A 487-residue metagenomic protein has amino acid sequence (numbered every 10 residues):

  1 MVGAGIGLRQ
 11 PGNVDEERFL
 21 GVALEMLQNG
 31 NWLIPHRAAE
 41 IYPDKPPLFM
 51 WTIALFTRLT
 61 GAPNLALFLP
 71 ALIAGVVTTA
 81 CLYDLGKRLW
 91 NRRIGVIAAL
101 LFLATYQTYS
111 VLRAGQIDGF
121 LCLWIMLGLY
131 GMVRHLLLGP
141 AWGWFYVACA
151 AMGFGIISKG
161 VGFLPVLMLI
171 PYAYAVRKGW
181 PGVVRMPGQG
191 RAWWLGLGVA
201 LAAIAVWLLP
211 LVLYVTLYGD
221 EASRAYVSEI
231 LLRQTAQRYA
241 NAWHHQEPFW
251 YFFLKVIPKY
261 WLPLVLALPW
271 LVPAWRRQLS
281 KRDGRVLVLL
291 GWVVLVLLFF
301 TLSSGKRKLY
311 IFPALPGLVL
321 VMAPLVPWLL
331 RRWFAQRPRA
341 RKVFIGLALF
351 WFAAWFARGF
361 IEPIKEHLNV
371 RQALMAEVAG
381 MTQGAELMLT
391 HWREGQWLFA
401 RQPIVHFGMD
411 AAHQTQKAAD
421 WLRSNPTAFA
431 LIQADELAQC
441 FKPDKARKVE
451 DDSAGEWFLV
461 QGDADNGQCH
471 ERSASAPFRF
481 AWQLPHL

Functional and structural regions predicted by a protein language model:
L8-L24, N31-I34, E40-T52, A62-L65 (+3 more regions): Extracytoplasmic catalytic/substrate-binding loops of multi-pass membrane glycan-assembly enzymes
F19-L24, A151, F163-R282, W292-S304: Transmembrane-lumen/periplasm boundary regions of multi-pass, lipid-linked membrane glycan transferases
F68, S110-L121: Short acidic/glycine- and proline-prone juxtamembrane loop motifs at membrane-interface regions of multi-pass membrane
L69-L89, L127: Transmembrane-helix motifs of polytopic, lipid-linked glycan transferases
C81, L121-L138, L318-V321: Specific aromatic-rich, kink-prone transmembrane helix
L82-A104: Transmembrane-helix signature of polytopic, membrane-embedded enzymes that assemble or transfer cell-envelope glycans
R88-L89, R93, G128-F145, V326: Membrane-interface transmembrane helices that cradle and orient dolichyl/undecaprenyl
W351-K445, V449-A464, A476-F478, Q483-L484: Short periplasmic/luminal acceptor-recognition loop of GT-C membrane glycosyltransferases, typified by
